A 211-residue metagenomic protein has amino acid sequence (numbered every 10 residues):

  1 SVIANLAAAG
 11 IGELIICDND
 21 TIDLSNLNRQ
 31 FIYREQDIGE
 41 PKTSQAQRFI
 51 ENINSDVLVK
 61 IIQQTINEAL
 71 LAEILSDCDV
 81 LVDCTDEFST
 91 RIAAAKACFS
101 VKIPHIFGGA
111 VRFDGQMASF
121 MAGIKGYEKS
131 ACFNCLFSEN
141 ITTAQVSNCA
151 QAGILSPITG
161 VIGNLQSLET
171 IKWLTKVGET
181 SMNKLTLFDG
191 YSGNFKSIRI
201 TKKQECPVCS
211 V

Functional and structural regions predicted by a protein language model:
S1-V211: Adenine nucleotide-associated cytosolic modules
